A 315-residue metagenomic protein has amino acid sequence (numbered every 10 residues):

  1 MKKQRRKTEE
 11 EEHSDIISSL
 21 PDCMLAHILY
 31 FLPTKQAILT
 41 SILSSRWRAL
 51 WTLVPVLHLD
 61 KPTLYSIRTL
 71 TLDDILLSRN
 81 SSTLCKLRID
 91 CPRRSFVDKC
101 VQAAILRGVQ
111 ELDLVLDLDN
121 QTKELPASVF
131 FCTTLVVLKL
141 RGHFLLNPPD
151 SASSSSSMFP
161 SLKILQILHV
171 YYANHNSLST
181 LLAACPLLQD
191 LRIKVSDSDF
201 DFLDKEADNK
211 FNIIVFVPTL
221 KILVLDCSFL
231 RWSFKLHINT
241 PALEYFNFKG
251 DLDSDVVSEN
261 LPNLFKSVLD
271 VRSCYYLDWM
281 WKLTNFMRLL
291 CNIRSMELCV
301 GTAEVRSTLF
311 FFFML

Functional and structural regions predicted by a protein language model:
K2, K7-D208, N212-I214: Leucine-rich repeat
A26-Y30, L225, Y276-D278: Short, charged/polar, low-complexity loop and linker segments that flank or interrupt alpha-helical bundles
L43, P62, S151-A152, V195 (+4 more regions): Short coil/turn segments at secondary-structure boundaries
H169, Q189-D190, K221-I222, E244-Y245: Right-handed parallel beta-helix
N239, N247-L315: Extended repeat-based solenoid scaffolds, especially LRR ectodomains and other repeat-derived architectures
